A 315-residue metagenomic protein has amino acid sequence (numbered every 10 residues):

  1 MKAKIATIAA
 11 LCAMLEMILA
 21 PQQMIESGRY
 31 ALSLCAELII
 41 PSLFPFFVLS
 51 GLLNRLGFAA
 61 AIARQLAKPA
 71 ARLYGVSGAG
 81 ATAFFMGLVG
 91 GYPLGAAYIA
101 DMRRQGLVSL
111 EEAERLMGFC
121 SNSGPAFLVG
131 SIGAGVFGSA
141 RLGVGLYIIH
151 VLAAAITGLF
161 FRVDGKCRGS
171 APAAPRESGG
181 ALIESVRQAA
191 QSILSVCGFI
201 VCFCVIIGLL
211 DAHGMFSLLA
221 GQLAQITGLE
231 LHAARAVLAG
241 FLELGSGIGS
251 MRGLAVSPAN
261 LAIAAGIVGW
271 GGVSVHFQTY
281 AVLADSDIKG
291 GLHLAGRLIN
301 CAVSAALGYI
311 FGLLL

Functional and structural regions predicted by a protein language model:
M1-L19, G179-V201, G208, L292: Hydrophobic transmembrane alpha-helices of multi-pass small-molecule transporters
K2, A134-R176, Y280-L315: Juxtamembrane and boundary regions of transmembrane helices in multi-pass small-molecule transporters and channels
I5-M24, F46-G57, F160-D164, F203-G214 (+1 more regions): Structural signal for alpha-helical transmembrane segments and their membrane-water exit/capping regions in multi-pass
Q22-S33, F216-A224: Membrane-interface helix termini and inter-helical loops of multi-pass transporters
E37, S42, F46, S50 (+15 more regions): Alpha-helical transmembrane segments in multi-pass membrane proteins
F58, V186-A264: Transmembrane helical segments that form the transport core of multi-pass membrane transport proteins
L73-F137, A236-S286: Alpha-helical membrane segments and immediately flanking helix-loop junctions that form or couple to the substrate/ion
G165-Q188, G221: Intrinsically disordered, low-complexity non-transmembrane regions of multi-pass membrane transporters
